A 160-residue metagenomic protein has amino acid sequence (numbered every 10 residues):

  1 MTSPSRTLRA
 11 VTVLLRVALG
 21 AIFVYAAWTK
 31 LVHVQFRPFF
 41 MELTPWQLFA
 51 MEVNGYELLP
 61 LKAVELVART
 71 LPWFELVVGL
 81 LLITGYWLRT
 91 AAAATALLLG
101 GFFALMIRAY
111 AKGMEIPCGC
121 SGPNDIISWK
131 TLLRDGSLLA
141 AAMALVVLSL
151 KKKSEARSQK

Functional and structural regions predicted by a protein language model:
M1-V77, T84-K160: Membrane-interface extramembranous regions
